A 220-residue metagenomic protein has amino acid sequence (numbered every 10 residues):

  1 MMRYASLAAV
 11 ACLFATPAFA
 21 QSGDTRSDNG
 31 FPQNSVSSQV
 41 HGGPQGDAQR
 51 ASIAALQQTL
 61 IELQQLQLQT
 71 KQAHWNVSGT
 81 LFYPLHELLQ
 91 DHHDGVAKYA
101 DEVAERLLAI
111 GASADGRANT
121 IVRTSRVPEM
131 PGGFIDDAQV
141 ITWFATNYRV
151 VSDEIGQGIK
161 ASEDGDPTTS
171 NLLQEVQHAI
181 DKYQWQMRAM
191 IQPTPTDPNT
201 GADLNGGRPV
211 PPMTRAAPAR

Functional and structural regions predicted by a protein language model:
R3-S6, P17-R220: Iron-associated oxidoreductase/ferritin-like identity signal
A9: Conserved ASCE/P-loop NTPase catalytic core
